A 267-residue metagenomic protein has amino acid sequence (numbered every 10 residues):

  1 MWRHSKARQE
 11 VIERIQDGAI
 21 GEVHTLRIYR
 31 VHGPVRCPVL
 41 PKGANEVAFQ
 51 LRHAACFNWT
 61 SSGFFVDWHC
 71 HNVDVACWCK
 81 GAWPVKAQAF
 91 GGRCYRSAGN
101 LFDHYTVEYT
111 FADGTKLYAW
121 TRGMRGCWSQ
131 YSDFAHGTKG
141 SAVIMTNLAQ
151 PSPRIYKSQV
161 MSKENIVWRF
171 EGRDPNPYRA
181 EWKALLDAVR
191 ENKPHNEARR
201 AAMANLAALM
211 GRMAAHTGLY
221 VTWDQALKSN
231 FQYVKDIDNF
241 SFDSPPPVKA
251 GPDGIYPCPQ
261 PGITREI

Functional and structural regions predicted by a protein language model:
M1-G99, C127, S132-F134, S141 (+1 more regions): Predominantly a Rossmann-like dinucleotide-binding segment in NAD(P)-dependent oxidoreductases
K80, V85-I267: Glycine-enriched catalytic-core subsegment of oxygenase/oxidase enzymes
